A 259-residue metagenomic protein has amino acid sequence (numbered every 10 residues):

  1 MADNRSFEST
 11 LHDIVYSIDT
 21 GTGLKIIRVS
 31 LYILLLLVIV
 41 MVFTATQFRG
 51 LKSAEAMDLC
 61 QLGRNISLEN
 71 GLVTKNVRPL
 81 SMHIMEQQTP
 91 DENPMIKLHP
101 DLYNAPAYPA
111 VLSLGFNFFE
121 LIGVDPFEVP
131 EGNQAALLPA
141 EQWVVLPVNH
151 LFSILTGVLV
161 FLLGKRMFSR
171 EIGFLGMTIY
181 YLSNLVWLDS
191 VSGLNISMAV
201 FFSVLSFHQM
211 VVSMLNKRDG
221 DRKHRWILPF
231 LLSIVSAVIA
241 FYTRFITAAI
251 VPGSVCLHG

Functional and structural regions predicted by a protein language model:
M1-T44: Start-transfer (signal-anchor) and selected internal transmembrane alpha helices of multi-pass inner/ER membrane
V40-D58: Helix-to-loop transition at the C-terminal end of transmembrane segments
I66, P79-L137: Short hydrophobic/aromatic helix or loop-helix immediately within or flanking a transmembrane segment in polytopic
Y103-Y108, L112-F119, P139, W143-L159 (+3 more regions): Transmembrane alpha-helices of multi-pass, membrane-embedded glycan-processing enzymes that use lipid-linked
L112, F116, E120, G157-K165 (+5 more regions): Hydrophobic transmembrane alpha-helices
I122-Q142, G157-L182, V200-F201, R222-R225: Transmembrane-helix signature of polytopic, membrane-embedded enzymes that assemble or transfer cell-envelope glycans
V144-F152, E171-K217, I227, I239-I250: Multi-pass, polyprenyl lipid-linked donor-dependent membrane glycosyltransferases
